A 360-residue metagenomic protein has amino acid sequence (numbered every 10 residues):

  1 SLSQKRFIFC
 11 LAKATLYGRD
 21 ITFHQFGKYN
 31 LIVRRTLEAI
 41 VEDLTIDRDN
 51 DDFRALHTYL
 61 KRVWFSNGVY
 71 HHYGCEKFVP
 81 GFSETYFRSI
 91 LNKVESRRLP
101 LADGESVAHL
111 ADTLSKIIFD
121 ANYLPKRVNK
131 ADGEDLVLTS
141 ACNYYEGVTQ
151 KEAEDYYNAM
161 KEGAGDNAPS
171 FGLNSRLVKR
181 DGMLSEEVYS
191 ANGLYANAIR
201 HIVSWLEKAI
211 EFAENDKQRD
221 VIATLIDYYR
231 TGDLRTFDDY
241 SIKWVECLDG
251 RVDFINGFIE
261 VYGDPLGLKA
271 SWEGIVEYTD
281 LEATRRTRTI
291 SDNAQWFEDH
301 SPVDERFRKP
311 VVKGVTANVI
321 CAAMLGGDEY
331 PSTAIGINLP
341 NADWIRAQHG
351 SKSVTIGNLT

Functional and structural regions predicted by a protein language model:
L2-E187, A191-E214: N-terminal helix-rich structural modules
L2-F7, L124-T360: Fold-level signature of zinc-dependent metallopeptidase catalytic domains
